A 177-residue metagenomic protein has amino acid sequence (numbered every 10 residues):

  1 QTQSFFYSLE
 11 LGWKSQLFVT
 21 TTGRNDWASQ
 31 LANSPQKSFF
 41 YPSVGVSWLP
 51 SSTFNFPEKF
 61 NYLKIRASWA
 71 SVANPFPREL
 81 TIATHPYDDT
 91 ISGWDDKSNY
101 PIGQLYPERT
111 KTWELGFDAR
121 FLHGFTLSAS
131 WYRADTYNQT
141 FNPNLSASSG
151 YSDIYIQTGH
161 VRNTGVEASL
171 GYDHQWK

Functional and structural regions predicted by a protein language model:
Q1-K177: Extracellular/periplasmic, surface-exposed regions of secreted and cell-surface proteins
